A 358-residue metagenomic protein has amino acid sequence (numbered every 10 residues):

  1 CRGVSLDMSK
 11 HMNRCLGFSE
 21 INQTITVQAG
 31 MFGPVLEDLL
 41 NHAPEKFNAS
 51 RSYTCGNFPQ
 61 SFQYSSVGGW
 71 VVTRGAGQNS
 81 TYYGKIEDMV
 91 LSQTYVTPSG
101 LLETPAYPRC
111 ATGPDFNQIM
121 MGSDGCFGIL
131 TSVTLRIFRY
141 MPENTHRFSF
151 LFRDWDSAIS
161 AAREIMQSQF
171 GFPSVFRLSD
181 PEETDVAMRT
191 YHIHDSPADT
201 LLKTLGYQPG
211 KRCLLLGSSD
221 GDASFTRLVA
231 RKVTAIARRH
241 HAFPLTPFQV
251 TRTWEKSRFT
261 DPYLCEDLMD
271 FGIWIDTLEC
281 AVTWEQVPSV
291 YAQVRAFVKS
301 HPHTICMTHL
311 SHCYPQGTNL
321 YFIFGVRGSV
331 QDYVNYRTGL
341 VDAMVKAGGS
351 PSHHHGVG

Functional and structural regions predicted by a protein language model:
C1-H11: Glycine-rich N-terminal segment of FAD-binding domains in flavoprotein oxidoreductases, spanning the beta-loop-helix
R2, L91-Q93, L320: Change "...and in nucleic-acid phosphodiester-cleaving endonucleases..." to "...and in nucleic-acid processing enzymes
S9-M12, F127, S311-C313: Short glycine-enriched loops at secondary-structure junctions
N13-R177: FAD-binding subdomain of flavoenzyme oxidoreductases
Q60, P181, G356: Short, ordered loop/turn segments at secondary-structure junctions
I159-G339, A343, A347: C-terminal substrate-recognition/cap domain of FAD-linked oxidoreductases
S350-V357: Short acidic/histidine-rich active-site segments
